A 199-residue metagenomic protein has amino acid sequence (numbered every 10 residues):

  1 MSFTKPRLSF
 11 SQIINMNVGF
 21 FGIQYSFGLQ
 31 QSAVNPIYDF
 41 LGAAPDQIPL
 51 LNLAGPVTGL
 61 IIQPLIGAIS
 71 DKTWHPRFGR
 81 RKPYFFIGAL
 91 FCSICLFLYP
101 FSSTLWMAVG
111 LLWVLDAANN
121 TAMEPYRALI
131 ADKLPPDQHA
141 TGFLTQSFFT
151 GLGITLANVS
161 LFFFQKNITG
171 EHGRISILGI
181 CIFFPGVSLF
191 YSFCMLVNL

Functional and structural regions predicted by a protein language model:
S2-T58: Helix-loop boundary and gating motifs at the non-cytosolic
F21, G88, C92-A122: Hydrophobic core of transmembrane alpha-helices in multi-pass small-molecule transporters, especially MFS/SLC-type
F40, K72, I154-I175: Transmembrane alpha-helix termini and helix-breaking/packing motifs in multi-pass membrane transporters
I48-T73, I94, T155-N158: Central cavity-lining transmembrane alpha-helices of secondary-active solute carriers, predominantly the Major
T58-L60, A140-K166: Glycine-rich segments within core transmembrane alpha-helices of 12-TM secondary carriers
K72-G88: Cytoplasmic membrane-interface "Motif A"-like loop-to-helix N-cap segments of 12-TM Major Facilitator Superfamily
I87, I175-V197: Symmetry-related core transmembrane helices of the 12-TM Major Facilitator Superfamily/SLC fold
W113-F149: Cytoplasmic helix-loop-helix junction between adjacent transmembrane helices in 12-TM secondary transporters
